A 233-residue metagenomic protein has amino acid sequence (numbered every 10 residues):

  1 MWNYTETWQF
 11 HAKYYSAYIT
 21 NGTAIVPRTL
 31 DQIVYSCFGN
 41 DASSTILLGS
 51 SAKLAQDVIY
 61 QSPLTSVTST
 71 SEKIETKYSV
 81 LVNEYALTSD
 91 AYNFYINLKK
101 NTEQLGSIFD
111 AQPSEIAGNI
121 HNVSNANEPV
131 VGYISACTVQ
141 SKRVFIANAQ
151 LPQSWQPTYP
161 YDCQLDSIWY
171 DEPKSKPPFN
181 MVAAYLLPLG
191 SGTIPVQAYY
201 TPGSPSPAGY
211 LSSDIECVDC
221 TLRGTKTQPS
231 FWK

Functional and structural regions predicted by a protein language model:
M1-K233: A sequence/structural signal for flexible, mid-protein segments enriched in small/helix-disrupting residues
